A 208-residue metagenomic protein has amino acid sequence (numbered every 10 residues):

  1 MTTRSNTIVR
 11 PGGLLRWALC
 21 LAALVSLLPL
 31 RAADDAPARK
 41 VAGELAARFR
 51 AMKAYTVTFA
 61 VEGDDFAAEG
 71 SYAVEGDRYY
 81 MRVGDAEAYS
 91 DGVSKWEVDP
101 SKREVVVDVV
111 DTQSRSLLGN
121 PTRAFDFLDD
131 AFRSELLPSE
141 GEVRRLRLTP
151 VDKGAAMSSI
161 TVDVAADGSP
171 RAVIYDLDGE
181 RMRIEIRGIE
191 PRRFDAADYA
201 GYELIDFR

Functional and structural regions predicted by a protein language model:
T2, A32-A36, D64, E140-R144 (+2 more regions): Non-transmembrane domains of secretory- and envelope-associated proteins
T2, L24, L28-A67, E75-R78 (+2 more regions): N-terminal leader/targeting segments and the immediate start of mature chains
T3-A18: Bacterial N-terminal signal peptides that target proteins for export
A18-L24: Sec-dependent N-terminal signal peptides
R48, G70-V74, E87-A88, R133-S139: Short, exposed beta-strand/loop patches in secreted or surface proteins that constitute
K53-T58, E75-M81, G141-R147, G168-I174: Short, hydrophobic/aromatic-rich segments at coil-to-beta transitions
A67-L118, L177-R183: An acidic-aromatic
V110-G141: Flexible, surface-exposed loop/linker segments and immediately adjacent secondary-structure boundaries
